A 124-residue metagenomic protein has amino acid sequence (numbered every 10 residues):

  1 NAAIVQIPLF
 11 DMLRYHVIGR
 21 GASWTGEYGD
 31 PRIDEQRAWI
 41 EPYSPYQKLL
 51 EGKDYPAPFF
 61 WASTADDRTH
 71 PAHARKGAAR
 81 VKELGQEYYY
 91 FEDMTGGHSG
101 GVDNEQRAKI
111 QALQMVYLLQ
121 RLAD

Functional and structural regions predicted by a protein language model:
N1-D124: Active-site-proximal cap/loop segments of hydrolase catalytic domains
